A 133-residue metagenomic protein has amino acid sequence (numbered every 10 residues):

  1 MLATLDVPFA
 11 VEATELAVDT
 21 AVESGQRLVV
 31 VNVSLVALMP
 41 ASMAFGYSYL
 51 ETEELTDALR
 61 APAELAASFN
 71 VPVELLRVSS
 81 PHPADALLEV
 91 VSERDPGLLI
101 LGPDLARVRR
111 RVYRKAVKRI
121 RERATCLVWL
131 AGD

Functional and structural regions predicted by a protein language model:
M1-A44, S48-Y49, V71-E74, R123: Small/aliphatic-rich secondary-structure junction motif
N32-V33, L98, G102-D104, G132-D133: Short secondary-structure boundary segments
Y47-A58: A short acidic, glycine-rich active-site loop that binds or catalyzes chemistry on phosphate/adenosine moieties
A67-L99, K118: Structural beta-alpha unit
L98-R123: Glycine-rich, Arg-bearing micro-motifs that act as flexible, cationic patches
R121-D133: Short, flexible loop segments at boundaries between secondary-structure elements
